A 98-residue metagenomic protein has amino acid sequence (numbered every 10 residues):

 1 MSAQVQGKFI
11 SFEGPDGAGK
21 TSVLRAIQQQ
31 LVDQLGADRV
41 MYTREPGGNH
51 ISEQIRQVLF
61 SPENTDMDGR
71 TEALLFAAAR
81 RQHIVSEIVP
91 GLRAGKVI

Functional and structural regions predicted by a protein language model:
S2-G7: Phosphate-binding P-loop
F12: Hydrophobic anchor at the beta1->P-loop junction of P-loop NTPases
G17-A18: ATP-binding Walker
T21: Walker A/P-loop
I27-Q30, V58: Hydrophobic residues on the short alpha-helix immediately C-terminal to a glycine-rich phosphate/catalytic loop
Q34-I98: ATP-dependent small-molecule kinase phosphotransfer cores that center on conserved nucleotide phosphate-binding segments
